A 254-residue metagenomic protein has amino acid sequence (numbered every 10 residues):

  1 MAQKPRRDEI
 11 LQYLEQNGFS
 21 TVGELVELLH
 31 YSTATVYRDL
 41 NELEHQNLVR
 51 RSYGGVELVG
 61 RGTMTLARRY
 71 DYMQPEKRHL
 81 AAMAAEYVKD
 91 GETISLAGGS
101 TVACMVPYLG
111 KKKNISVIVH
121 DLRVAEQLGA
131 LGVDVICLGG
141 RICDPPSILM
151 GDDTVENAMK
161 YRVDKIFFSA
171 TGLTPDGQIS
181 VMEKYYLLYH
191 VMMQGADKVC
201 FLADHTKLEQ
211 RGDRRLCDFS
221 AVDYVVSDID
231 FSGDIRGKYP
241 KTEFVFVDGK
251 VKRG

Functional and structural regions predicted by a protein language model:
A2-L28, T33-S95, V106-V117, E126-V133: HTH-adjacent hinge/linker in prokaryotic transcriptional regulators
A2-P5, L11-Q12, F19-G23, H30 (+2 more regions): Conserved phosphate- and dinucleotide-binding cores of soluble alpha/beta proteins, encompassing both enzyme active
S95-A97, V251: Conserved short hydrophobic patches within well-ordered secondary structure
S100-A103: Gly/Ser/Thr-rich loops at beta-strand to alpha-helix junctions that form or flank small-molecule/cofactor-binding
